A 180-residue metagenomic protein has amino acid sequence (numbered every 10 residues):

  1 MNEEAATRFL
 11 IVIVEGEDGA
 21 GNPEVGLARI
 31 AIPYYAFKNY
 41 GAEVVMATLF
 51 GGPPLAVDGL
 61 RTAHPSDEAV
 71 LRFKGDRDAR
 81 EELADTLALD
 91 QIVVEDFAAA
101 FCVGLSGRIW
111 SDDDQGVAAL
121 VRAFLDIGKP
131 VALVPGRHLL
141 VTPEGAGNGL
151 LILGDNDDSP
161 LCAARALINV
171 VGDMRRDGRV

Functional and structural regions predicted by a protein language model:
M1-D126, L140-V180: Extended, subdomain-level signal for the structured scaffold at the beginning of enzyme domains
P130: Active-site cofactor/cluster-binding pocket
R137: Feature captures the catalytic cores and cofactor-binding loops of soluble hydro-lyases/lyases that act on carboxylate
